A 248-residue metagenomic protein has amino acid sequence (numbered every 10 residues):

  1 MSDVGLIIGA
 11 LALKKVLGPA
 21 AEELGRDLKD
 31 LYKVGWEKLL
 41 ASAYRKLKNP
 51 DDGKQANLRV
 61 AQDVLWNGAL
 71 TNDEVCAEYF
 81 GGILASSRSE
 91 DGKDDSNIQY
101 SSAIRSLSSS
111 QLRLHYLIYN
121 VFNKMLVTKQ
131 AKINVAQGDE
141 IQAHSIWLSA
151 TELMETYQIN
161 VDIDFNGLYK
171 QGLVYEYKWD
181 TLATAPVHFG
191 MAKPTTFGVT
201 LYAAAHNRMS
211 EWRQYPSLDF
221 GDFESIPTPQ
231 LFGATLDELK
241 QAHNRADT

Functional and structural regions predicted by a protein language model:
S2, A246-T248: Short acidic DE-rich linear segments
D3-S110, L117: Charged, alpha-helical interface segments at or near domain boundaries
Q55-R59, T151-D180, P186-F189: Short amphipathic alpha-helical interaction segments
N97-L153: Short amphipathic alpha-helical interface segments
I98, T181-L182: Short linear capping/connector segments at secondary-structure termini
Q99-A103, D164, F197: Short, hydrophobic/aromatic alpha-helical segments in well-folded domains
A185-A246: Short, amphipathic alpha-helical interaction segments positioned at domain boundaries
